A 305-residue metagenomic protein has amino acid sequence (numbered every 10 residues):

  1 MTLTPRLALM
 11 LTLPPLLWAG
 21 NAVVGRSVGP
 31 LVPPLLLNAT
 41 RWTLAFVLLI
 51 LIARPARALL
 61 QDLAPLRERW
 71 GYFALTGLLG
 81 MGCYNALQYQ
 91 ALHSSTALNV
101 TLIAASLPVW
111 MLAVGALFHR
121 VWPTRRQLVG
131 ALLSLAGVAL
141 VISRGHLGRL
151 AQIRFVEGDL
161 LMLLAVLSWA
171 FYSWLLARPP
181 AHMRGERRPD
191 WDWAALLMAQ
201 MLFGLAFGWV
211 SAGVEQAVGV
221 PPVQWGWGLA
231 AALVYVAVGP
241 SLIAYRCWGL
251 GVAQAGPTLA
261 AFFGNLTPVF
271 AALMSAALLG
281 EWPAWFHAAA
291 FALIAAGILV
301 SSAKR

Functional and structural regions predicted by a protein language model:
M1-A39, G148-R184, A206-F207: Glycine-/small-residue-enriched transmembrane alpha-helix faces in small-molecule transporters and effluxers
L17, N21-A22, I50-A104, L140 (+1 more regions): Specific transmembrane alpha-helical segments of multi-pass solute transporters/efflux pumps, especially DMT/EamA
V23-L31, L60-Q61, H93, I142-F155 (+4 more regions): Membrane-interface helix termini and inter-helical loops of multi-pass transporters
V28, L37, R41, A91 (+7 more regions): Hydrophobic/aromatic residues within transmembrane alpha-helices of multi-pass small-molecule transporters
P30-C83, P108-M111, L167-L175, L196-Q216 (+1 more regions): Transmembrane alpha-helices of multi-pass small-molecule transport proteins
N38-T40, N85, L98-S106, L175-L205 (+1 more regions): Helix-helix packing/entry segments at the starts of transmembrane helices
L49, P123-G145, N265, M274 (+1 more regions): Hydrophobic transmembrane alpha-helices of multi-pass small-molecule transport proteins
E68-L75, P123-A136, D190-M198: Cytoplasmic-side transmembrane-helix entry/capping segments in multi-pass membrane proteins
